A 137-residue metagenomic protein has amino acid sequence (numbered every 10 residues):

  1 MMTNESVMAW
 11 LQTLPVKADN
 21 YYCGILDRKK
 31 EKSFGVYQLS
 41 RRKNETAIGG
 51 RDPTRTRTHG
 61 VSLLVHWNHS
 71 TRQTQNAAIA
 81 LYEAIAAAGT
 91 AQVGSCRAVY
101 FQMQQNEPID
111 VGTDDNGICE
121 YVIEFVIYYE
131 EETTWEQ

Functional and structural regions predicted by a protein language model:
M1-R51, A88-V93, E136-Q137: Small/polar-rich, solvent-exposed N-terminal microdomains that initiate assembly or binding
S40-K43, T54-H59, L81-I85, V122: Short, low-complexity, polar/charged sequence segments that are solvent-exposed and flexible
G50-R55, D114-N116: Short, solvent-exposed beta-strand/turn "edge" segments of beta-rich domains on protein surfaces
R55-H69, C119-E130: Oligomerization/assembly interface segments of phage tail-like spikes and tubes
W67-T90: Mid-chain, well-packed structural core segment of small domains
A86-E130: Acidic-leaning, charged glycine-interspersed low-complexity segments
Y129-Q137: Generic C-terminal helix-cap and adjacent flexible tail
